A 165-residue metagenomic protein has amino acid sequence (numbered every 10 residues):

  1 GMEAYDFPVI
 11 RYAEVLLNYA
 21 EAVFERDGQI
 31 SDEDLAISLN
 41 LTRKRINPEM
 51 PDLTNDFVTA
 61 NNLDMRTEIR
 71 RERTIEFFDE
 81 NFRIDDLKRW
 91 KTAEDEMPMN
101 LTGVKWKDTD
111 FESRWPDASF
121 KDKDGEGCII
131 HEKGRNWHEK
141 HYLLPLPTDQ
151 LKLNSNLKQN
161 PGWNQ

Functional and structural regions predicted by a protein language model:
G1-Q165: Acidic/polar-rich alpha-helix caps and helix-coil junctions
